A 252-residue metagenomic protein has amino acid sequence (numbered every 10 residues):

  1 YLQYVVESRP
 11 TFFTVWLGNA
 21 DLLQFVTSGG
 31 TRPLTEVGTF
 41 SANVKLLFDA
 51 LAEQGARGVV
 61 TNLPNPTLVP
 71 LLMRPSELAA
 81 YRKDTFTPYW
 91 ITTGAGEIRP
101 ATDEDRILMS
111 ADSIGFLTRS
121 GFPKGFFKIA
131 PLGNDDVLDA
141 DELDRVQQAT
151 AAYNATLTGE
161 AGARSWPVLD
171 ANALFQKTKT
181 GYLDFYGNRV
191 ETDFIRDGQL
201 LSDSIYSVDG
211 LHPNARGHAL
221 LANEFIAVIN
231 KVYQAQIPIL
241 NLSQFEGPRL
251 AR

Functional and structural regions predicted by a protein language model:
Y1-T35, V60-E77, G115-V137, S204-I205: Oxyanion-hole/transition-state-stabilizing segment in secreted/luminal serine hydrolases and related acyltransferases
Q3, G38, A42-K45, D49 (+5 more regions): Solvent-exposed, polar/charged alpha-helical surfaces in well-ordered, non-transmembrane soluble domains, broadly
S8, T31-A42, D144-A151, H212-A219: Soluble non-cytosolic domains of exported or imported proteins
E53-R57: A short helix->loop->beta-strand "cap" motif at the edges of active sites that frequently abuts
V60-N62, V168-A173, Y233-L242: Surface-exposed patches in mature extracellular/periplasmic domains of secreted proteins
M73-Q148, A155-L211: Mobile gating loops/cap/lid regions near enzyme active sites that modulate substrate access
D193-A251: Histidine-centered active-site loop/cap adjacent to the catalytic His in serine esterases/O-acetyl transfer systems
